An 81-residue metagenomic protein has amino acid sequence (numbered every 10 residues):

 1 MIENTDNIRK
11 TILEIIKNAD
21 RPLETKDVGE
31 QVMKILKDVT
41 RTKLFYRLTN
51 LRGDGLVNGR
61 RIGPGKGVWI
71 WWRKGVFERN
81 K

Functional and structural regions predicted by a protein language model:
M1-E14, A19, F77-R79: Short alpha-helical segments that sit at the start of domains
I12, T25, V39, V57-N58: A broad helix-preferring feature
I15, R47, K74: Residues in the recognition helix of alpha-helical DNA-binding motifs
A19-P22, D38: Residues at alpha-helix boundaries and the short loops/turns that link adjacent helices
P22-V32: Short acidic, hydrophobic short linear motifs in intrinsically disordered regions
M33-R47: Short, positively charged loop/turn segments that connect secondary-structure elements
R52-I62: A short, conserved structural fragment
I62-K81: Short, cationic-aromatic polyanion-contact patches
